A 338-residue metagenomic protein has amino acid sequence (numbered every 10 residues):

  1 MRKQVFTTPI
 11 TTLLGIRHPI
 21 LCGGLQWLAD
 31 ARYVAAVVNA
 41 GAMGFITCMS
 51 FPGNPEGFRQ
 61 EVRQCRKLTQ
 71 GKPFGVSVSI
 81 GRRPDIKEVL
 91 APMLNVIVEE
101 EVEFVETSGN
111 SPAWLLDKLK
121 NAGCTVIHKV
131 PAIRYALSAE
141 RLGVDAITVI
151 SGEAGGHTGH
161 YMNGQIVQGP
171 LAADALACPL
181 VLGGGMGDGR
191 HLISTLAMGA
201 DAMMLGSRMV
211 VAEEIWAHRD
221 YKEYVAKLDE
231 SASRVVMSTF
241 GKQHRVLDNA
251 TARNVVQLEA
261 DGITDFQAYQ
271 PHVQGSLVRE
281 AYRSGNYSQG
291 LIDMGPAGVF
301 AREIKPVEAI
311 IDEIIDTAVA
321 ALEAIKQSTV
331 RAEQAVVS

Functional and structural regions predicted by a protein language model:
M1-P179: Active-site entrance/lid segments in N-terminal catalytic domains of soluble metabolic enzymes
I80, E153, G185-M186, R208: Acidic, glycine-rich active-site loops and adjacent beta-strand->loop/helix elements that engage anionic groups
K129, G184-G185: Conserved acidic functional residues
G159-V181, G187-S338: Conserved active-site-proximal phosphate/metal-binding subdomains
